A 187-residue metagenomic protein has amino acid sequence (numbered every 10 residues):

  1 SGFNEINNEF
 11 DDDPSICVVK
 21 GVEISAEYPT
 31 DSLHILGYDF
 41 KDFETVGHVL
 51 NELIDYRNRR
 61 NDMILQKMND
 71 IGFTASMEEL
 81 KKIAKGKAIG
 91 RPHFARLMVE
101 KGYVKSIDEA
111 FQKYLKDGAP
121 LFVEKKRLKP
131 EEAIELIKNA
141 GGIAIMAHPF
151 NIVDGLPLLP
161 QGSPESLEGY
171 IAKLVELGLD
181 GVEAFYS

Functional and structural regions predicted by a protein language model:
S1-D31, L115-K116, L128-G141, I145-S187: An N-terminally biased module of ancient metal coordination in phosphate/nucleic-acid-related enzymes
S1-I89, L177-S187: A metal-dependent hydrolase metal-coordination microenvironment
V19-E23, F43-L50, R96-A110, P130-I137 (+1 more regions): Short, Lys/Arg-enriched charge-dense amphipathic segments
T30-S32, V49-N51, K82, D108 (+3 more regions): General "foldedness" signal
R59, A95-K101, I137, P160-E165: Short acidic/polar alpha-helix capping motifs at helix-coil junctions
I71-E131: Hydrophobic, aromatic-enriched interface-forming segments
